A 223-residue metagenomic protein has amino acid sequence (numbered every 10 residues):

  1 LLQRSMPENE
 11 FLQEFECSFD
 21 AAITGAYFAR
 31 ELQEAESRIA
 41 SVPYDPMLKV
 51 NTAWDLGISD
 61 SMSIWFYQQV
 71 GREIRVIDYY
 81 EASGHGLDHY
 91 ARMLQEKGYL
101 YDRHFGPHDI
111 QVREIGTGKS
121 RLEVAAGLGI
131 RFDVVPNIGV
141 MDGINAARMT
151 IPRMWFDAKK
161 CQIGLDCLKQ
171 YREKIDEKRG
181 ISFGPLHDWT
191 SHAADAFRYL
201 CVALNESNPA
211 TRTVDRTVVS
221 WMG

Functional and structural regions predicted by a protein language model:
L1-A53: ATPase catalytic-site recognition across NTP-hydrolyzing enzymes
F11, E16, D55, S63 (+1 more regions): Long, contiguous amphipathic alpha-helices that act as assembly "spine/axial" helices in icosahedral shell and virion
F15, L168-R172, F197: Short amphipathic alpha-helical "interface-anchor" segments enriched in bulky aromatics
F19, L56-I58, H108: Short, flexible loop/turn elements at secondary-structure junctions
A22, W65-L186, S207-N208, R212-T213 (+1 more regions): Mg2+-dependent endonuclease catalytic cores in nucleic-acid-processing enzymes, primarily RNase H-like
D45-Q69: Gly/Thr-rich phosphate-binding beta-strand-loop-beta motif of the actin/hexokinase/Hsp70
G57, Y80, F197: Anionic group-transfer/hydrolysis microenvironments
H187-N208: Acidic, Mg2+-coordinating catalytic module of metal-dependent nucleases/exonucleases that use a two-metal-ion mechanism
